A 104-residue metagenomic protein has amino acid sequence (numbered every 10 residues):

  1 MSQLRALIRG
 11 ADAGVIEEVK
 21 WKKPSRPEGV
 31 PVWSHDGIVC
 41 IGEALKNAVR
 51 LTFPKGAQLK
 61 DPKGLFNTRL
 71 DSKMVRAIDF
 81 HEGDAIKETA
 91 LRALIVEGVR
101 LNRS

Functional and structural regions predicted by a protein language model:
M1-S104: Charge-dense, helix-prone N-terminal extensions
